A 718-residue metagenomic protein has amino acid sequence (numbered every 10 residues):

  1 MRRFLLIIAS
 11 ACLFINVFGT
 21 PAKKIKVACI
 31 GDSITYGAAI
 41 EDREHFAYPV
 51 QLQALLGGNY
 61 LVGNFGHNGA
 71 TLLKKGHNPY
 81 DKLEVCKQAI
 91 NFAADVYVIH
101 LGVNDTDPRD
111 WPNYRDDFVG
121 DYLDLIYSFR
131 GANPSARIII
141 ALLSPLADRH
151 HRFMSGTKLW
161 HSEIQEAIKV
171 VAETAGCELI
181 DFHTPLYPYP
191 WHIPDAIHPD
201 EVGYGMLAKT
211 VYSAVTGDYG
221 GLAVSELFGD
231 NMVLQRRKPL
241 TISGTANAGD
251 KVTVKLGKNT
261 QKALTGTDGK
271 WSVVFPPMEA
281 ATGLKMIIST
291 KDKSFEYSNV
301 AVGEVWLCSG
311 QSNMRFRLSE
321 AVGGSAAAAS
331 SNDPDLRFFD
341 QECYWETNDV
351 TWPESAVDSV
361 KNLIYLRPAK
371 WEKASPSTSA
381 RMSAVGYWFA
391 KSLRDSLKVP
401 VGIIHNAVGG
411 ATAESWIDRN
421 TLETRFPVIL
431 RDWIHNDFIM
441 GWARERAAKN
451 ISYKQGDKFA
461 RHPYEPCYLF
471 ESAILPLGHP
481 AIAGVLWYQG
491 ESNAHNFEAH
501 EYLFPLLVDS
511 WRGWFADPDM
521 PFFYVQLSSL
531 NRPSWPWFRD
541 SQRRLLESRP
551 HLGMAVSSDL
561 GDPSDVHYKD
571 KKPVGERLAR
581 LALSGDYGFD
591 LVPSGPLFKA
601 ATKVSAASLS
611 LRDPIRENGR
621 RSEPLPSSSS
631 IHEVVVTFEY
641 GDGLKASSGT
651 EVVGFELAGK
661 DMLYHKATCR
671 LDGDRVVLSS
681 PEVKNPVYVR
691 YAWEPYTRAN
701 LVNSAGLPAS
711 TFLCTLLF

Functional and structural regions predicted by a protein language model:
M1-A22: Bacterial Sec-dependent N-terminal signal peptides
K23-C29, I34-L123, L159-S162, N299 (+9 more regions): Conserved SGNH/GDSL esterase-like catalytic core that processes O-acyl groups on lipids and polysaccharides
Y80-D218, P466-S594, S608-P624: Alpha-helical cap/lid subdomain in secreted, periplasmic, or secretory-pathway luminal O-acyl-processing enzymes
G220-A248, V300-C308, R315, G585-A600: Non-catalytic, glycine-rich low-complexity segments
E226, Q235-P239, P573, S584-L609 (+3 more regions): Surface beta-strand/loop "capping" patches
S243-G323: Extended acidic/polar, glycine-enriched regions that form or flank non-catalytic beta-rich accessory modules
T260, L609, P626-S630, G641-F718: C-terminal beta-sandwich/jelly-roll accessory domains of carbohydrate-active enzymes
